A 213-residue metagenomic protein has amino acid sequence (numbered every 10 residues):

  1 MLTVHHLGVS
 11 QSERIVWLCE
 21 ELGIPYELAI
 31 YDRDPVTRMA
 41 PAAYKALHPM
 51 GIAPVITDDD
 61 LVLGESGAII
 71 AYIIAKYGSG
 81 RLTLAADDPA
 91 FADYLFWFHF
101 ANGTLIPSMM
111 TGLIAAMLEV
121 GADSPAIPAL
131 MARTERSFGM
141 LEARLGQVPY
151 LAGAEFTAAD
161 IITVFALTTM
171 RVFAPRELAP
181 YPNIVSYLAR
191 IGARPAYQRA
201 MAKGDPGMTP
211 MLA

Functional and structural regions predicted by a protein language model:
M1-P128: GST-like domain detector, emphasizing the conserved glutathione-binding G-site in the N-terminal thioredoxin-like
S10, A68, T168, P195-A196: Alpha-helix/helix-capping structural signal
R33-D34, F156, P206: Positions that flank functional sites
F98-P195: GST-like fold's C-terminal all-alpha helical module
A200: Charged phosphate-binding loop/patch that engages nucleotide di/tri-phosphates or the phosphate backbone of nucleic
G204-A213: Acidic/histidine-enriched, glycine/proline-rich intrinsically disordered or flexible terminal extensions
